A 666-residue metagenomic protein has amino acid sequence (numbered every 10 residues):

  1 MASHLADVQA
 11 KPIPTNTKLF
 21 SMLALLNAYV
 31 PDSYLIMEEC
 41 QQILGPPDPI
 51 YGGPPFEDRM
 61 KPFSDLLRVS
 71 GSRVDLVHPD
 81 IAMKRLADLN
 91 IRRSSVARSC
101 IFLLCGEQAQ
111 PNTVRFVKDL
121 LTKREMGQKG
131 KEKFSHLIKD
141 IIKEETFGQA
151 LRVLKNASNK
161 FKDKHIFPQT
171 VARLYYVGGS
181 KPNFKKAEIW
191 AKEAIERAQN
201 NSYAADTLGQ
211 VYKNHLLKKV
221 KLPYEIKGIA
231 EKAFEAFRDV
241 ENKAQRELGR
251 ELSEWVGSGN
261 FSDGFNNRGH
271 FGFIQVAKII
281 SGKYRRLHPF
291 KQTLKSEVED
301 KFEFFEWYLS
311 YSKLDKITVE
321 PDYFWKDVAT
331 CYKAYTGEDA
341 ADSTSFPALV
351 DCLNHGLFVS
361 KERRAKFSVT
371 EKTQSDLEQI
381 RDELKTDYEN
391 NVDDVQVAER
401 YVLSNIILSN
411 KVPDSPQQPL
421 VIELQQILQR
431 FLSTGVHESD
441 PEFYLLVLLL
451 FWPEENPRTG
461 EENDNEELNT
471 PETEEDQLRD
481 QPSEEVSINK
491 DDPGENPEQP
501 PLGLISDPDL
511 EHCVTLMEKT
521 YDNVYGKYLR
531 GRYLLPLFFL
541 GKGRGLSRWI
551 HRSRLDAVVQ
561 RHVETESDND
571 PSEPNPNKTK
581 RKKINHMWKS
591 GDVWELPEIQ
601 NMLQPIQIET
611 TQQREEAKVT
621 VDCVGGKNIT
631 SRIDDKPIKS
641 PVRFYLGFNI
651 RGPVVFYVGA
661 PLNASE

Functional and structural regions predicted by a protein language model:
M1-L19, Y51-P55: Amphipathic alpha-helical segments of the small helical/lid subdomains adjacent to P-loop NTPase cores
M1-L5, G45-P47, G228: Conserved GTPase G-domain substructure that encodes guanine base recognition and part of the catalytic core, centered
L26-N159, I166-Q169, Y175: C-terminal leucine-rich, beta-strand-based interaction scaffolds used for sensing/assembly
P111-S631, P641: Extended alpha-helical scaffold/coiled-coil
R632-K636: Short, surface-exposed secondary-structure edge patches
P637-R643: Short coil-to-beta transition motif at edge beta-strands of beta-rich domains
G647-E666: OB-fold/S1-family single-stranded nucleic acid-binding modules
